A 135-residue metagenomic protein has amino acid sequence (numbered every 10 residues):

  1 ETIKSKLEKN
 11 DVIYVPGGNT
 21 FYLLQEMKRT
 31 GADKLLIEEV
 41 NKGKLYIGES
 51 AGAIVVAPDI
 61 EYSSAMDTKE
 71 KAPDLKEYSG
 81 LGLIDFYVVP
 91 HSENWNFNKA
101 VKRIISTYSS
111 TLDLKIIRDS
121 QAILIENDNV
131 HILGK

Functional and structural regions predicted by a protein language model:
E1, R29-T30, K71-A72: Short acidic (Asp/Glu) patches
E1-V12, P16: N-terminal beta1-alpha1 cap of cysteine-dependent amidohydrolase-like domains
K6, T30-G43: Catalytic-core regions built around general acid/base machinery
V12, Y62-K135: C-terminal and late-domain segments of enzyme folds
Y14-G17, V40-P58: Catalytic nucleophile loop
T20-T30: Glycine/threonine-rich flexible loop motifs
F21, A53-V56, A122-L124: Short, active-site-adjacent cap segments at secondary-structure transitions
L23-L24, V56-A57, S64: Glycine/Thr-rich phosphate-binding loops of Rossmann-like dinucleotide-binding domains
